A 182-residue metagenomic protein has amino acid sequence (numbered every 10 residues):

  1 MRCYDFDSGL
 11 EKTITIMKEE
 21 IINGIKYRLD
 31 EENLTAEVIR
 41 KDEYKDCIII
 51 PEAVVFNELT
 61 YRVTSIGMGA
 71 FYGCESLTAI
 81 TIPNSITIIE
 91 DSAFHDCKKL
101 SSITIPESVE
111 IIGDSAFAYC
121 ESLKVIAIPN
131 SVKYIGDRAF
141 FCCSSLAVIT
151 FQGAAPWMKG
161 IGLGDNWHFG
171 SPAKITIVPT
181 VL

Functional and structural regions predicted by a protein language model:
Y4-K12, C74: Short, exposed coil/turn segments at beta-strand boundaries within extracellular/luminal domains
T13-M17, I22-K26, E31-L34, D42-S65 (+5 more regions): Structural signature of tandem-repeat unit edges
G67-Y72, E90-H95, G113-A118, G136-F141 (+1 more regions): Consensus positions within tandem repeat domains that build extended binding/scaffold surfaces
